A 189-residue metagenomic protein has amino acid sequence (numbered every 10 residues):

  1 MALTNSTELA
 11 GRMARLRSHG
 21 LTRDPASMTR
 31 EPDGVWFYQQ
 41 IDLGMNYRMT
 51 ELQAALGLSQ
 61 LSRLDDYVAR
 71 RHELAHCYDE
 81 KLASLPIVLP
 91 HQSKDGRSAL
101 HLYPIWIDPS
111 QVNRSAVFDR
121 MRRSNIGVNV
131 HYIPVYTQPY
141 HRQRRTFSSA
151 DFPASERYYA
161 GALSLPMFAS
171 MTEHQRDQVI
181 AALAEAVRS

Functional and structural regions predicted by a protein language model:
M1-A2: Glycine-rich phosphate-binding loop of ATP-grasp-fold ATP-dependent ligases
N5-S189: PLP-dependent aminotransferase class I/II
